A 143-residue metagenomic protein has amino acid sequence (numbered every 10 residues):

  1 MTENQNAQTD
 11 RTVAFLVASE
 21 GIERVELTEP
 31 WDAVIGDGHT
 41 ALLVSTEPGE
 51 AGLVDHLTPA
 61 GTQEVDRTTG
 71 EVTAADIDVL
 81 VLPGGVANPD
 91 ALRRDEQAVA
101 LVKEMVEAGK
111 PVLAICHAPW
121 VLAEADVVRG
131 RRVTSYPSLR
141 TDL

Functional and structural regions predicted by a protein language model:
M1-A108, V112, W120-G130, R140-D142: Extended, subdomain-level signal for the structured scaffold at the beginning of enzyme domains
C116: Catalytic nucleophile serine of serine hydrolases, specifically the conserved "nucleophile elbow" pentapeptide
V133: Anionic-ligand binding patches
Y136-S138: Glycine/proline-rich loop-helix segments at beta-alpha junctions forming the active-site rim of enzyme cores
